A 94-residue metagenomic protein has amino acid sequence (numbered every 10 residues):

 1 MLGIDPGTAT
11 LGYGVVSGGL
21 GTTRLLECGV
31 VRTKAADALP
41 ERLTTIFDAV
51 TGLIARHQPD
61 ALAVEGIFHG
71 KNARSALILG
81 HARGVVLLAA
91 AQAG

Functional and structural regions predicted by a protein language model:
M1-G94: Phosphate- and other anionic-substrate recognition elements at nucleic-acid/protein interfaces
